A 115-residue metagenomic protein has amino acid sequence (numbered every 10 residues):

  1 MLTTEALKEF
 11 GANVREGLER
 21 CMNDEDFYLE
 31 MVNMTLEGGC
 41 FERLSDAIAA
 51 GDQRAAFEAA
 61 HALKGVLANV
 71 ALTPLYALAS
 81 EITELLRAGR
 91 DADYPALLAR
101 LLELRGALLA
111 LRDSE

Functional and structural regions predicted by a protein language model:
M1-E115: Two-component system phosphorelay core
